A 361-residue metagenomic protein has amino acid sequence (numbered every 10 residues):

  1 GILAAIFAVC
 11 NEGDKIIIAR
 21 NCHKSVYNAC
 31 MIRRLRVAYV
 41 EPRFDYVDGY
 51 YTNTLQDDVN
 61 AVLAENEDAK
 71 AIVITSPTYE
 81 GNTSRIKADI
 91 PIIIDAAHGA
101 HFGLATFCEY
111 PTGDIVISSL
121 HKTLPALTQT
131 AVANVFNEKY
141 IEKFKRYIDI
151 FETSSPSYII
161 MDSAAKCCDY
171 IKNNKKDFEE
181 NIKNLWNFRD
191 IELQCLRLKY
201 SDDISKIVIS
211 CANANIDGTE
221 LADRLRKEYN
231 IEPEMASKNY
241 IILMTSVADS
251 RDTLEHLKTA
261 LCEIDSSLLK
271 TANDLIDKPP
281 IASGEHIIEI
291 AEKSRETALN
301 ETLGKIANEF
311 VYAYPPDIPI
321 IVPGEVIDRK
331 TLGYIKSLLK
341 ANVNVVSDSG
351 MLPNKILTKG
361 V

Functional and structural regions predicted by a protein language model:
G1-R197: Conserved PLP-enzyme active-site core in the AAT-like
Y79, H121-T123, E138-Y140, P156 (+5 more regions): Short, glycine-/Ser/Thr-/acidic-enriched flexible segments
T128-V132, L221-D223, N230, I356-V361: C-terminal extensions
N134, V208-S210, M244, K355-K359: Residues in well-ordered beta-strands of folded domains
Q194-S347: Conserved C-terminal alpha-helix-loop-beta "cap" of PLP-dependent enzymes that closes/shapes the active-site mouth
V343-V361: Charge-dense polyanion-binding interfaces
